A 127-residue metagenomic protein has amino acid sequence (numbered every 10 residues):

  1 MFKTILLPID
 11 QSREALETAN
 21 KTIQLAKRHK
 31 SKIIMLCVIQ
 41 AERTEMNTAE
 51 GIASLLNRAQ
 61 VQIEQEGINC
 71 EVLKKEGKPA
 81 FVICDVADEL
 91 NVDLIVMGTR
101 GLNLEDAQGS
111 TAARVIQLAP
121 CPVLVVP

Functional and structural regions predicted by a protein language model:
K3-T48: Small/aliphatic-rich secondary-structure junction motif
L25, Q60-Q62, V82, V86 (+1 more regions): CheY-like receiver
S31-K32, I68, V92, C121: Short glycine/serine/threonine/alanine-rich loop segments
I34, E71, L124: Conserved beta-strand positions in the Rossmann-like core of class I SAM-dependent methyltransferases
E50-L55, Q108-A112: Charged helix-capping and loop-helix junction motifs
I63-E71: A short helix-to-beta-strand connector/capping loop
K74-V82: Charged docking surfaces used in two-component/phosphorelay signaling
D85-P127: Gly/Ser-rich helix-loop-strand patches that form or flank binding pockets for ribonucleotide-derived cofactors
